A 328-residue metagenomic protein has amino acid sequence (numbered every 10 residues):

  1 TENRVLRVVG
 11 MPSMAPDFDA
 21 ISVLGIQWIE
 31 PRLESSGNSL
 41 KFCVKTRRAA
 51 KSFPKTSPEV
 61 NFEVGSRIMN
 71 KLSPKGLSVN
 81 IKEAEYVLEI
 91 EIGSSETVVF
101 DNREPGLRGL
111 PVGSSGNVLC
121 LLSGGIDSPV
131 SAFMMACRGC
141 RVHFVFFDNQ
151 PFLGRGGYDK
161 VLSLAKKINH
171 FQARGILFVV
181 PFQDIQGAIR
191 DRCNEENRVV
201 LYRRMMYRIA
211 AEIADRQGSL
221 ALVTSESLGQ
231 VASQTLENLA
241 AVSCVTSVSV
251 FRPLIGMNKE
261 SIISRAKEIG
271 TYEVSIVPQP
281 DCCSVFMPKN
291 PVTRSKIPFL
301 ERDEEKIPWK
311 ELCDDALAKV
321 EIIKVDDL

Functional and structural regions predicted by a protein language model:
T1-L119, A132-I176, C244, V292-I297 (+2 more regions): RNA-binding accessory domains that recognize and position tRNA/RNA substrates
R67-I68, R103-S115, F182, Q186 (+2 more regions): Active-site adenylate/phosphate-handling loop in enzymes that bind or generate adenylated species
S73, K166-R174, E212-L220, K267-T271 (+1 more regions): Generic secondary-structure signature for well-ordered alpha-helical cores
I126-D127: Hydrophobic/small residue at the entry helix of a nucleotide-binding pocket
L164-D191, Q279-D281: A conserved beta-strand->alpha-helix junction
G270-P278: A short alpha-helix-loop-beta-strand transition element characteristic of N-terminal alpha/beta dinucleotide-binding
V277-L328: The feature marks non-catalytic terminal segments
